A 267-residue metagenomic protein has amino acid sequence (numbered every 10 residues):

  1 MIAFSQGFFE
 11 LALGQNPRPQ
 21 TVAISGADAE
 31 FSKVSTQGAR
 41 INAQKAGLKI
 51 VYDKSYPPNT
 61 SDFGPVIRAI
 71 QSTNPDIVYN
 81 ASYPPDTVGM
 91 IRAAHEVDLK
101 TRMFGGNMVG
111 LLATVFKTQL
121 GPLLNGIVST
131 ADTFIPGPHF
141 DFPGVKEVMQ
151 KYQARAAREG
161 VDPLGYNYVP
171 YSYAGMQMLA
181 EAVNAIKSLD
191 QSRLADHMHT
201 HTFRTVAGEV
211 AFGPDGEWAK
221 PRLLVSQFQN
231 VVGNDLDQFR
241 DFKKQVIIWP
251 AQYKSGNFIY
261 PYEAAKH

Functional and structural regions predicted by a protein language model:
M1-D98, H139-E147: Extracellular/periplasmic Venus flytrap/periplasmic-binding protein
F8, A12, G175-V183: Buried hydrophobic packing segments
Q20-I24, G160-P170, Q191-L194, E209-A211: Surface-exposed patches in mature extracellular/periplasmic domains of secreted proteins
G26-A29, T133, A182, V231: Residue-level signal for short, function-critical loop segments
V88, P170-Q177, A219: A structural signal for well-ordered alpha-helical segments within the folded catalytic domains of diverse enzymes
A94-Y173, N184, F239-F242, I248-S255 (+1 more regions): Extracellular/periplasmic periplasmic-binding protein-like sensory domains
N184-D196: Short, charged, surface-exposed loops that flank catalytic or proteolytic processing sites
H199-H267: Solvent-exposed, acidic/polar segments of extracytosolic/periplasmic ligand-binding ectodomains
